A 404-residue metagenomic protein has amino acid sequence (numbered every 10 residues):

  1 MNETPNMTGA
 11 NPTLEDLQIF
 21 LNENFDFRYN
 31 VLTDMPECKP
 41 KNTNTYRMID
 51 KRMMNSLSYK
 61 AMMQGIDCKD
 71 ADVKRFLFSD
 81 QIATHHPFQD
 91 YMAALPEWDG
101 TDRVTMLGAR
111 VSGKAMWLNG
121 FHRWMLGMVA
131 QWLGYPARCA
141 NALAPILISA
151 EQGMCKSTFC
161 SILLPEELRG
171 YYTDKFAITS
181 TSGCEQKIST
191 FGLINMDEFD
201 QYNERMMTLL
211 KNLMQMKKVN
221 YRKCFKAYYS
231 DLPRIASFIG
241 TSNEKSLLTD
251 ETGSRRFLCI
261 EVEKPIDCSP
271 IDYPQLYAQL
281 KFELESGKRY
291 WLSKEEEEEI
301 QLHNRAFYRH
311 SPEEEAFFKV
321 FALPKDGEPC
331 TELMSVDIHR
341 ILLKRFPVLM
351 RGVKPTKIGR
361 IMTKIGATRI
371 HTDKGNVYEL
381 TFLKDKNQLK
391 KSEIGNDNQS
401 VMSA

Functional and structural regions predicted by a protein language model:
M1-T101, S112-N119, V348-L349, Y378 (+1 more regions): N-terminal nucleic-acid engagement/recognition segments and initiation subdomains in replication, restriction
S79-C184, I188-S189: P-loop NTPase catalytic core of nucleic-acid-dependent motor ATPases
C184-I188, K223-T241: AAA+/SF3 P-loop NTPase mechanochemical coupling elements
F191-M214, L248-G253: Conserved AAA+/SF3 P-loop NTPase catalytic/coupling segment centered on the Walker-B
M207-S230: Conserved catalytic/switch belt of AAA+ P-loop NTPases
L248-D267: A short helix-turn-beta junction within AAA+ P-loop NTPase domains corresponding to the substrate/partner-engaging
S269-N304: Long, low-complexity, charged/polar intrinsically disordered regions in eukaryotic proteins
W291-A404: DNA transaction DNA-binding modules
